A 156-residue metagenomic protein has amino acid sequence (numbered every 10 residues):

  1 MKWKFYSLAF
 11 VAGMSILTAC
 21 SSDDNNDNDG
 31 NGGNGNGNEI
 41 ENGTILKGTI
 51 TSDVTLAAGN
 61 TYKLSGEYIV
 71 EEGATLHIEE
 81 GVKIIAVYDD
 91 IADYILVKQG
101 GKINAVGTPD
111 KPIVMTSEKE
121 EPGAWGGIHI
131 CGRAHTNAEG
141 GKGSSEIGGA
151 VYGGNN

Functional and structural regions predicted by a protein language model:
M1-S7: Bacterial N-terminal signal peptides that target proteins for export
V11-M14: Sec-dependent N-terminal signal peptides of Gram-positive bacterial secreted proteins and lipoproteins
I16-A19: C-terminal motif of bacterial Sec signal peptides marking the signal peptidase cleavage site
S21-N156: Beta-strand/loop edge motif enriched in small/polar residues
